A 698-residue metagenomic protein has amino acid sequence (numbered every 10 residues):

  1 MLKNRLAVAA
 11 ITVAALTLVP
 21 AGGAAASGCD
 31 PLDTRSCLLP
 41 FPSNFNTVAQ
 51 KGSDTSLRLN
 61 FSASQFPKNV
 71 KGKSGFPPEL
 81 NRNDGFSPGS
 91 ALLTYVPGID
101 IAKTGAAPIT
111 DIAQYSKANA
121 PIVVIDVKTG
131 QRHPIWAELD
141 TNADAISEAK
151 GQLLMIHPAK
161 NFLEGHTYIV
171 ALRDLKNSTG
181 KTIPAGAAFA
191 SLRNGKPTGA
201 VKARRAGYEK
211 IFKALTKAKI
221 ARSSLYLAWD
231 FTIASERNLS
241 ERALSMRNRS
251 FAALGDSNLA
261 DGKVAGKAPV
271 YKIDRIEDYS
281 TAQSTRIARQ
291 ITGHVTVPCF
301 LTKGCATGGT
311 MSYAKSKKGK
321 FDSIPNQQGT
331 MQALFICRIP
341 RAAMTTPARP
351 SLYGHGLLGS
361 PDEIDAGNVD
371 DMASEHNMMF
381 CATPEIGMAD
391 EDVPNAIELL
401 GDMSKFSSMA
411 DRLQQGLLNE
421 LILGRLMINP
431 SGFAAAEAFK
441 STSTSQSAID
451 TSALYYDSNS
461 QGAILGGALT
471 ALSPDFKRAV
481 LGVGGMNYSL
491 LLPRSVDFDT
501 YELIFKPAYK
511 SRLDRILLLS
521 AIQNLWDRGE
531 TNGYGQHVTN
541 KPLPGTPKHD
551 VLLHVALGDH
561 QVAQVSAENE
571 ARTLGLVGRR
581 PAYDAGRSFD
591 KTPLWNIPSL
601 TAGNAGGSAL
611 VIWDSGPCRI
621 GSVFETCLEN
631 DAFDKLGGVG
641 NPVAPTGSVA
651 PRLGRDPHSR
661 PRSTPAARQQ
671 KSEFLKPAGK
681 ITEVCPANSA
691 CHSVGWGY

Functional and structural regions predicted by a protein language model:
M1-A10: Bacterial N-terminal signal peptides that target proteins for export
L16-A24: C-terminal segment of classical bacterial N-terminal signal peptides
A26-Y279, S284-C305: Acidic, low-complexity Ser/Thr/Gly/Pro-rich repeat segments typical of extracellular/periplasmic and surface-exposed
L92-T94, T232, T292, P350-Y353 (+4 more regions): Structural recognition of the beta-strand scaffold that forms the well-ordered cores of secreted hydrolase catalytic
I146-R173, N177-S178, Q328-A366: A conserved hydrophobic secondary-structure block that centers on an alpha-helix together with its immediately flanking
K303-A333, M344-S443: Cap/lid segment of the alpha/beta-hydrolase catalytic domain
S408-Q415, K477-Y698: C-terminal subdomain of alpha/beta-hydrolase-fold enzymes, centered on the catalytic histidine and its supporting
P430-P493: Primarily recognizes the serine-hydrolase "nucleophile elbow" in alpha/beta-hydrolase and SGNH/GDSL folds
